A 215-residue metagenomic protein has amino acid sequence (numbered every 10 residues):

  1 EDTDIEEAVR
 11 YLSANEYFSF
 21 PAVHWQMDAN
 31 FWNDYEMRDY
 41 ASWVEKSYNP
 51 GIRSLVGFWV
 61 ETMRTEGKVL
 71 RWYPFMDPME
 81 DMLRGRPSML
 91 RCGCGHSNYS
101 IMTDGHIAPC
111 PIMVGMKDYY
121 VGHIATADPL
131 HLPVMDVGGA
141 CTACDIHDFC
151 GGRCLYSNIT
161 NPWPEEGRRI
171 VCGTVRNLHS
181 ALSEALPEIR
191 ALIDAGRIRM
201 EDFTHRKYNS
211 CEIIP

Functional and structural regions predicted by a protein language model:
E1-C94, S100, D104: Radical SAM enzyme [4Fe-4S]-AdoMet core and its adjacent flexible, acidic and glycine-rich loops/tails across
G95-H96, G138: A structure-centric signal for secondary-structure junctions around beta-strands
I112-P215: Flexible mid-to-C-terminal extensions adjoining Fe-S/redox cofactors in radical SAM and related proteins
